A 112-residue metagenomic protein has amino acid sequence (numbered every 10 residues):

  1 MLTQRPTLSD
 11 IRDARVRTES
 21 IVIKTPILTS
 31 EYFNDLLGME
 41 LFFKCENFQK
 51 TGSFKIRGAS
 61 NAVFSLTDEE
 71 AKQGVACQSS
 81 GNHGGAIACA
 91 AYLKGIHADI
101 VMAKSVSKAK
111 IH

Functional and structural regions predicted by a protein language model:
M1-H112: PLP-dependent amino-acid enzyme catalytic core
